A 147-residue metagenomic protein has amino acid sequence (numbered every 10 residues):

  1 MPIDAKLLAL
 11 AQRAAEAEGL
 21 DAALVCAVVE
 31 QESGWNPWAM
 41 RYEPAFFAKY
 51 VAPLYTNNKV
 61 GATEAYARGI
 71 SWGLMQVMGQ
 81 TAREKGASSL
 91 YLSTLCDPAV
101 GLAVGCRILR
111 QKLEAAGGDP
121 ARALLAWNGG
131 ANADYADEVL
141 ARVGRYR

Functional and structural regions predicted by a protein language model:
M1-R147: Catalytic glycan-binding domains that act on GlcNAc-containing polysaccharides
